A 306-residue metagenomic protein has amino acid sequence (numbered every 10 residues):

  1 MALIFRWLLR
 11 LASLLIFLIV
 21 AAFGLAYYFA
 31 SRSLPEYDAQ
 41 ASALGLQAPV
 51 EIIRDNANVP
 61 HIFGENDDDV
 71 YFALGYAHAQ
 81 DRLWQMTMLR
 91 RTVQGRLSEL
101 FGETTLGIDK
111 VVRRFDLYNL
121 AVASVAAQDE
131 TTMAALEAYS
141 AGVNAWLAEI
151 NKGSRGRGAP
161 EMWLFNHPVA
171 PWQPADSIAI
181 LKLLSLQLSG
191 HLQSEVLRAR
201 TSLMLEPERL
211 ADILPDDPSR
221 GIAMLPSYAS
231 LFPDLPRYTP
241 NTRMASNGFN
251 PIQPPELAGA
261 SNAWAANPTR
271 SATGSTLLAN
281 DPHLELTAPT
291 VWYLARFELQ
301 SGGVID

Functional and structural regions predicted by a protein language model:
M1-V20: N-terminal Sec-pathway targeting helices
R10, F23-P289, Q300-V304: Substrate-recognition/specificity elements adjacent to catalytic centers across diverse enzyme folds
L294, V304-D306: Acidic, metal-ligating active-site segments
